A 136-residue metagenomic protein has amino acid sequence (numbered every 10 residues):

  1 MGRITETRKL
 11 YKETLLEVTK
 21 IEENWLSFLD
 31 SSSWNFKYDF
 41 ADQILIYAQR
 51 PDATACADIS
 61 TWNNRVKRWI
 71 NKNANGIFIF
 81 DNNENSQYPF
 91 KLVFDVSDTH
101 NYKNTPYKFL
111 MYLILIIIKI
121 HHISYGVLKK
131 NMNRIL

Functional and structural regions predicted by a protein language model:
M1-L136: N-terminal accessory/interface modules of nucleic-acid-binding and processing proteins
